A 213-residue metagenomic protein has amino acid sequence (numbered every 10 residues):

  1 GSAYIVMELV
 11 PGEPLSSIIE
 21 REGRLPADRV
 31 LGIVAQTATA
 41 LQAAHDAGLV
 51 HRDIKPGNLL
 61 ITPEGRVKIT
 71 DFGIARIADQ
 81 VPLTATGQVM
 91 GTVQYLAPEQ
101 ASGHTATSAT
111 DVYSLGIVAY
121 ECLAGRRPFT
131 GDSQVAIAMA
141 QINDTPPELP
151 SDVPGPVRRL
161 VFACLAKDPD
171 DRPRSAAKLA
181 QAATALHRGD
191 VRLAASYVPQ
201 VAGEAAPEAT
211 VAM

Functional and structural regions predicted by a protein language model:
G1-T210: Eukaryotic protein kinase
